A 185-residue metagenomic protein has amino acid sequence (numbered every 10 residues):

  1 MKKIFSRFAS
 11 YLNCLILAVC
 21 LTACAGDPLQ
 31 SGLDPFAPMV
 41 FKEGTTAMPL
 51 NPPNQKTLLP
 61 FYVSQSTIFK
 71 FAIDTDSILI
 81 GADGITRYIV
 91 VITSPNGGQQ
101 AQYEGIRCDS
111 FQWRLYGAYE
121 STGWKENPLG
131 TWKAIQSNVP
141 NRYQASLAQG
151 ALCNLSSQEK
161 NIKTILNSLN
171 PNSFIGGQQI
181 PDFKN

Functional and structural regions predicted by a protein language model:
K2-N13: Bacterial N-terminal signal peptides that target proteins for export
F5, A23-A25: Short, extreme N-terminal leader segments that mark the start of a protein/domain
Y11-T22: Bacterial N-terminal signal peptides
A25-N185: N-terminal secretory-pathway/extracellular module detecting exported/lumenal segments and adjacent signal-anchor/first
